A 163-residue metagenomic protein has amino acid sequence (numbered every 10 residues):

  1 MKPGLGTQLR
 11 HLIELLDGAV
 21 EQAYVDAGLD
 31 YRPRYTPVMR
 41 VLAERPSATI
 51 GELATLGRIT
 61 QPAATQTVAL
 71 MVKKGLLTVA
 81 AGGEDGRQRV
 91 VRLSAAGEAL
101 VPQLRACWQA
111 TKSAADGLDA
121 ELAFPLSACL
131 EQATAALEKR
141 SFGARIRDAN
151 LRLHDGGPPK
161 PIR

Functional and structural regions predicted by a protein language model:
M1-D30, L137, D155-R163: N-terminal leader segment of winged-helix/HTH proteins
L5, R34-Y35, A96, L122: N-terminal positioning helix adjacent to the helix-turn-helix/winged-helix DNA-binding module
L9, L16-A23, G57, L100-L122 (+1 more regions): Alpha-helical linker/hinge and terminal dimerization helices associated with HTH transcriptional regulators
G18-T60: N-terminal helix-turn-helix DNA-binding core of bacterial DNA-binding proteins
I50, V68-A69: Short, hydrophobic-biased segments on the C-terminal half of alpha helices that form "recognition helices"
A69-E131: Charged, amphipathic alpha-helical coiled-coil/dimerization segments
E121-R163: C-terminal regulatory/oligomerization modules of transcriptional regulators
